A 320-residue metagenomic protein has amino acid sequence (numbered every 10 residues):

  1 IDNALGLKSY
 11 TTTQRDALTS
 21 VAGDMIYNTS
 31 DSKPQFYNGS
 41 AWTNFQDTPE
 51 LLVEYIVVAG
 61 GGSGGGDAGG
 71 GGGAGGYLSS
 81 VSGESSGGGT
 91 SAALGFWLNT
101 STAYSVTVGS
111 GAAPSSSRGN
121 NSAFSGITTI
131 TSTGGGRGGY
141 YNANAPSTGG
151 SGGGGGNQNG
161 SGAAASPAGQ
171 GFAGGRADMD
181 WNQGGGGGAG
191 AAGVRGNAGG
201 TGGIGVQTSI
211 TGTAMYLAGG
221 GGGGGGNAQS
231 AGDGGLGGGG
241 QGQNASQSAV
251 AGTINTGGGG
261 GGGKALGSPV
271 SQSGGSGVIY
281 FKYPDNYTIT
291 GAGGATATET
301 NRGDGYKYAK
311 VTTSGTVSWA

Functional and structural regions predicted by a protein language model:
I1-D31: Extracellular/surface-exposed low-complexity repeats and stalk/linker segments enriched in Gly/Pro and small polar
D2, M25-T48, G225-G232, T288 (+1 more regions): Short, surface-exposed terminal/edge motifs of secreted or surface/virion proteins that either
A4, S9, G39, Q158-G160: N-terminal cationic leader/targeting segments used for protein routing and processing
Y10, G39, D47, G135 (+1 more regions): Surface loops and adjacent helix of pleckstrin homology
L52-A320: Low-complexity, glycine/proline-biased repetitive segments and flexible coils/loops
